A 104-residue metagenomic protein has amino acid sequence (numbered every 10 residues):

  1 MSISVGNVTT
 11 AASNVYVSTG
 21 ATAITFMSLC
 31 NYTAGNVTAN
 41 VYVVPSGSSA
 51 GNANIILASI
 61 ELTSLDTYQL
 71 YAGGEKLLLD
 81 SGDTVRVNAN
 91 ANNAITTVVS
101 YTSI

Functional and structural regions predicted by a protein language model:
M1-F26, Y32, P45-G47, S81-G82 (+1 more regions): C-terminal interaction-tip segments
N14, N40, D66-Q69, V99: Intrinsically disordered, low-complexity segments enriched in small/polar residues
A34-Y42: Short, contiguous, helix-prone interaction/anchoring segments in small proteins
G47-T84: Intrinsically disordered, low-complexity Pro/Gly/Ser/Thr-rich segments with frequent PxxP/GP/PP motifs and embedded
